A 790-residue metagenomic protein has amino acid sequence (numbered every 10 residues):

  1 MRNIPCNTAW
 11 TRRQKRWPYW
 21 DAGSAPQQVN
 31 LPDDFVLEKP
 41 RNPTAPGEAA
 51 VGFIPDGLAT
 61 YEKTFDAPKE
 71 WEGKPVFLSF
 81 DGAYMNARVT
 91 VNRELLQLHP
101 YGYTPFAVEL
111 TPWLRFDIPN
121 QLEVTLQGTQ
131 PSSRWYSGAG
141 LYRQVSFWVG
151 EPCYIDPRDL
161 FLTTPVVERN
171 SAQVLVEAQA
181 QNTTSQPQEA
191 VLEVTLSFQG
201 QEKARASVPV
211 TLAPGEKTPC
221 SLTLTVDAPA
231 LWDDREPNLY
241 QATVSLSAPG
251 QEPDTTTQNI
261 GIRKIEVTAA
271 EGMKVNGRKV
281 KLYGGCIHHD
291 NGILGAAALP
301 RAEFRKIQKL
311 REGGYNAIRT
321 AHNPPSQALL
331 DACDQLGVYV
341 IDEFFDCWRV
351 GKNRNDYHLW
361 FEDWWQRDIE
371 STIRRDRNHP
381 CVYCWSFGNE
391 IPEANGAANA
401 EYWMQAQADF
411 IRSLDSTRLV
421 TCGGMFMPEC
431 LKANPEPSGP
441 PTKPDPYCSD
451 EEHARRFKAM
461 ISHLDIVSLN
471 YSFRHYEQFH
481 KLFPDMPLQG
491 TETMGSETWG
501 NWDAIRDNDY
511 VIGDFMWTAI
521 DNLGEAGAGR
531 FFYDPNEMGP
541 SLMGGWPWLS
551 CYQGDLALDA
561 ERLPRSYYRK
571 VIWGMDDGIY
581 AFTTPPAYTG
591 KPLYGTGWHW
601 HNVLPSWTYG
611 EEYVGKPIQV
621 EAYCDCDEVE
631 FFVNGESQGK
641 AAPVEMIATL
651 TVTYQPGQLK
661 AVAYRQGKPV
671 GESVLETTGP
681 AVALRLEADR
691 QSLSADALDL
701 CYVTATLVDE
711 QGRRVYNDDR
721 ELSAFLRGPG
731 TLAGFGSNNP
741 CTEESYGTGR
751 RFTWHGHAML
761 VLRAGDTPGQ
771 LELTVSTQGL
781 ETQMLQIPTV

Functional and structural regions predicted by a protein language model:
M1-S79, S132, G138-L141, C153 (+3 more regions): Extended carbohydrate-recognition surfaces in non-catalytic/accessory domains of CAZymes and lectin-like proteins
N3-W17, V51-R158, T183-T184, P324 (+4 more regions): Accessory beta-strand-rich segments of carbohydrate-active enzymes
I4-P5, T11-W20, P131, Y383-W385 (+5 more regions): Substrate-binding clefts and catalytic carboxylate motifs of secreted carbohydrate-active enzymes
K39-A67, W71-F80, Y84-N92, Q97-P100 (+9 more regions): Active-site-adjacent substrate/metal-binding segments within catalytic domains of carbohydrate-active enzymes
V89-V91, S171-T211, C220-L222, I618-E636 (+3 more regions): Beta-strand-rich binding/interaction modules
R115-D117, E177-T268, T649, P656 (+2 more regions): Extended acidic/polar, glycine-enriched regions that form or flank non-catalytic beta-rich accessory modules
Q188-E193, D234-Q241, P617-Q619, D625-D627 (+4 more regions): Short flexible loop/turn segments that cap and initiate beta-strands
T255-I260, K668-G679, E781-T789: Edge beta-strands of extracellular beta-sandwich domains
